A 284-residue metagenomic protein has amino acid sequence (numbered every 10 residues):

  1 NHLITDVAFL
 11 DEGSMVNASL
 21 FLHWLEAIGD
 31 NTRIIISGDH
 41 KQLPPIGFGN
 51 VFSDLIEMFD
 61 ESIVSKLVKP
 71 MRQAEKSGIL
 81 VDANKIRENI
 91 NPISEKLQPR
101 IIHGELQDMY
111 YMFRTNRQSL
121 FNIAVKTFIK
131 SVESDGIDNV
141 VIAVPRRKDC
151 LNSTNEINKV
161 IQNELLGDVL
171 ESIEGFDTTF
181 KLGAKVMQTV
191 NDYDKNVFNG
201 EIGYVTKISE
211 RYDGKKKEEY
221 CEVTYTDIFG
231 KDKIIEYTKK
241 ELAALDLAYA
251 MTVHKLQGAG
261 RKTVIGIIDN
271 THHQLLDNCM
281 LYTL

Functional and structural regions predicted by a protein language model:
N1-E26, K69-P70, E88: Conserved P-loop NTPase motor core of helicases/translocases
D6, V140, K262: Conserved acidic residues
A8, V16, I35-I36, I142 (+1 more regions): Hydrophobic positions in the central parallel beta-sheet of the AAA+
A8-V16, H40-K41, L256, R261 (+1 more regions): Conserved Walker B
E12-W24, I28, H40-N50, L275-D277: Conserved ATPase-coupling elements of RecA-like P-loop NTPase cores
L25-E26, N158-N163, M280-T283: Short, solvent-exposed amphipathic alpha-helical segments in soluble enzyme and RNA/protein-processing domains
D30-T32, S37-K195, T206-K216: Conserved helicase motor core of P-loop NTPases
N199-T283: C-terminal accessory regions
